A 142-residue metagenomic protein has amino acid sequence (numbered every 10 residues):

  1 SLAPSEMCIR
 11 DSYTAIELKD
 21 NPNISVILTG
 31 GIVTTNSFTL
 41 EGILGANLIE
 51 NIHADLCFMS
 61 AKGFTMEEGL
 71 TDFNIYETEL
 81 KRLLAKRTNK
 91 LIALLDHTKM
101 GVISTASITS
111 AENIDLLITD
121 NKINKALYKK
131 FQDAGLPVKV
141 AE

Functional and structural regions predicted by a protein language model:
L2-I9: Short, small-residue-biased leader/transition segments that mark boundaries at the very start of proteins
Y13-E142: Conserved phosphate- and dinucleotide-binding cores of soluble alpha/beta proteins, encompassing both enzyme active
